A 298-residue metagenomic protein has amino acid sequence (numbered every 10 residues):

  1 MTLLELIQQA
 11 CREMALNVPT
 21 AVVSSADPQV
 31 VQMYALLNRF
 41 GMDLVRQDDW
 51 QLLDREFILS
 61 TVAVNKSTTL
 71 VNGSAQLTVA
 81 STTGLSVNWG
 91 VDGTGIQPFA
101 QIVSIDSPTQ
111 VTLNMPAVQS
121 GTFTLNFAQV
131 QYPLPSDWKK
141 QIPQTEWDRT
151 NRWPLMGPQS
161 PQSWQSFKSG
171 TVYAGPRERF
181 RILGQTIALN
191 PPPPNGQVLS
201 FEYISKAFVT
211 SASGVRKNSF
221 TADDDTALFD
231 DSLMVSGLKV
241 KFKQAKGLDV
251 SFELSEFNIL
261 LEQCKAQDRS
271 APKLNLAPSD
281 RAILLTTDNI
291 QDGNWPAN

Functional and structural regions predicted by a protein language model:
M1-V71, T83-S104, P108-N298: Glycine-enriched, solvent-exposed interface loops adjoining structured elements
S74-A80: Short alpha-helix capping/helix-loop boundary micro-motifs
